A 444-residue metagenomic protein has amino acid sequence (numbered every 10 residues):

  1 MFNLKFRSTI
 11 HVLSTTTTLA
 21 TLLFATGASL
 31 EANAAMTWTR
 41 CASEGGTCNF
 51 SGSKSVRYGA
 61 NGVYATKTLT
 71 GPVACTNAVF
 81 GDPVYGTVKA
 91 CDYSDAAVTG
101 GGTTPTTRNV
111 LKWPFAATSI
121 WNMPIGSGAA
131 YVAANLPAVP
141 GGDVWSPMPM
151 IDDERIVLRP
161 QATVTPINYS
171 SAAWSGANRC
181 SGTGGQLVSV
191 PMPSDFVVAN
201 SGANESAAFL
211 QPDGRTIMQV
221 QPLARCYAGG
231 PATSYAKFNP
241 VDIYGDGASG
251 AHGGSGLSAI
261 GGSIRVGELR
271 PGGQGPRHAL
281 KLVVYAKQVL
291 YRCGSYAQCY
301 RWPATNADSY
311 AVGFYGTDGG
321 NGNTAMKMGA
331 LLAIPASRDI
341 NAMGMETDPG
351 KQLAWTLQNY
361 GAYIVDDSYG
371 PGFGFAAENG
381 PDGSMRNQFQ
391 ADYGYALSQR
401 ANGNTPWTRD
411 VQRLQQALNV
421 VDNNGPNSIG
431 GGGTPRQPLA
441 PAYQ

Functional and structural regions predicted by a protein language model:
F2-T17: Bacterial N-terminal signal peptides that target proteins for export
S14-G27: Bacterial N-terminal signal peptides
A20, S53, V88-A90, A203-A207 (+1 more regions): Short, surface-exposed beta-edge/turn micro-motifs
T26-A34: Signal peptide processing junction and immediate N-terminal pro/mature segment of secreted/exported proteins
A34-A97: Extracellular, modular beta-sheet/disulfide-rich ectodomains of secreted and cell-surface proteins
G100-Q444: Short, surface-exposed polybasic-aromatic patches that bind anionic ligands, especially phosphate groups
